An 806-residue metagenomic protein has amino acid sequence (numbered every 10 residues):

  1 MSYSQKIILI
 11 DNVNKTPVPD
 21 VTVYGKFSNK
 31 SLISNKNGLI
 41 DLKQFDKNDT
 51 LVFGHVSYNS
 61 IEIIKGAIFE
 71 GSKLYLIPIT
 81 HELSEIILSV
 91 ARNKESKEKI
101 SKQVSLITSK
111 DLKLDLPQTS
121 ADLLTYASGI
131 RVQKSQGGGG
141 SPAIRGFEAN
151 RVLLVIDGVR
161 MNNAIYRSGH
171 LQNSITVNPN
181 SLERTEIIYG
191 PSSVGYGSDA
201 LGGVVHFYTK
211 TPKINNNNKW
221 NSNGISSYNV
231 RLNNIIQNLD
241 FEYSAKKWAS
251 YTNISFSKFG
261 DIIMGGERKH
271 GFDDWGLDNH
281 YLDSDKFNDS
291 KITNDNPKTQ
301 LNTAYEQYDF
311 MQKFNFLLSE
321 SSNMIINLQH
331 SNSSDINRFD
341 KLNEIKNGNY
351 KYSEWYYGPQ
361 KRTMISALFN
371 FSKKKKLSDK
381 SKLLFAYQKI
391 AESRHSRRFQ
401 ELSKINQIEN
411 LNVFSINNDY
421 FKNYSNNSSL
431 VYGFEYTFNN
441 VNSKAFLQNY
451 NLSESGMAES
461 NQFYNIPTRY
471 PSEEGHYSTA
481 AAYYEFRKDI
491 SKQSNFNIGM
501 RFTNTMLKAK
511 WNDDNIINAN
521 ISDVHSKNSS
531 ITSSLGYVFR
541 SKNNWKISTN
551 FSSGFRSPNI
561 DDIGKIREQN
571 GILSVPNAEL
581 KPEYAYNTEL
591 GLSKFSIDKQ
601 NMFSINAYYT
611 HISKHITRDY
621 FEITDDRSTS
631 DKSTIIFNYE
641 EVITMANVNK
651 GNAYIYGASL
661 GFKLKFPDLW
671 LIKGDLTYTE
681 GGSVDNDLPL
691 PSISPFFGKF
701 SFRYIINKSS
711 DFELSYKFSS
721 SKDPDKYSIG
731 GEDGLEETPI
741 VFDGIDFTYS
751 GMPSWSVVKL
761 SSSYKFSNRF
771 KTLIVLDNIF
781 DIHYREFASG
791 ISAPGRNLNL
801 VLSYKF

Functional and structural regions predicted by a protein language model:
T22-K26, G54-Y58, F69-K113, A149: Short, acidic, small-residue-rich periplasmic hinge/interaction motif at the N-terminus of Gram-negative outer-membrane
K43, M161-P191: Short acidic/polar hinge/loop motifs at secondary-structure boundaries that mediate gating or recognition
I68-Y75, S120-L123, G140-A143, L154-V155 (+4 more regions): N-terminal periplasmic accessory domains that precede and gate Gram-negative outer-membrane beta-barrel machines
L232-F259, M264, K269-S334, K361-T363 (+3 more regions): Transmembrane beta-barrel wall of Gram-negative outer-membrane proteins
L301-Q307, L317, S321-S378, Y387-L411: Flexible loop and strand-edge segments within Gram-negative outer membrane beta-barrel domains
S334, K389-S393, N504-N515, H525 (+4 more regions): Surface-exposed extracellular loop regions of Gram-negative outer-membrane beta-barrel proteins, predominantly
E409, V413-D419, V575-K581, N587 (+1 more regions): Outer membrane beta-barrel strand-and-loop segments of large Gram-negative receptors, especially TonB-dependent
S491-K492, N504-T505, Y608-H611, T629-S728: Gram-negative outer-membrane beta-barrel transporters
